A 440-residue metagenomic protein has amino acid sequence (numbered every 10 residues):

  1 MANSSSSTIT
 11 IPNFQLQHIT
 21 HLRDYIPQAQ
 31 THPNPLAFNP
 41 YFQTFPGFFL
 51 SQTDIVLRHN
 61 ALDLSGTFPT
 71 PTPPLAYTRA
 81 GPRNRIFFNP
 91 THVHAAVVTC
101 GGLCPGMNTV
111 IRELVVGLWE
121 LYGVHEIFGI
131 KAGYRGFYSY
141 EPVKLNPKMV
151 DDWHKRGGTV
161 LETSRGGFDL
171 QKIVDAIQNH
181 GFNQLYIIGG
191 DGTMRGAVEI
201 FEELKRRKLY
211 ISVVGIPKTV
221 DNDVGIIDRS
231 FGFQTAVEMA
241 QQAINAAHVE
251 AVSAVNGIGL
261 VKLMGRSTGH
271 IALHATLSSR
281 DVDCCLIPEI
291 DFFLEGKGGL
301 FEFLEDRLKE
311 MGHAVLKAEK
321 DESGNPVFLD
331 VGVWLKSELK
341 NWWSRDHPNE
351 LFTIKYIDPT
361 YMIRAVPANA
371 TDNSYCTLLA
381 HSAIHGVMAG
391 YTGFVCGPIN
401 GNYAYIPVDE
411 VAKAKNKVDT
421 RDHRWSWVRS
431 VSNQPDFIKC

Functional and structural regions predicted by a protein language model:
M1-V98, T109, E120-E126, A132-R135 (+9 more regions): N-terminal low-complexity/intrinsically disordered extensions
H94-C104, T159-E162, N183-G189, G215 (+1 more regions): Short glycine-rich or small-residue beta-strand-to-loop segments that form or flank ligand, phosphate, metal/Fe-S
C100-G102, G129-R135, R165-G166, G190-T193 (+4 more regions): Short, ordered loop/turn segments at secondary-structure junctions
C104-L114, F137-Y138, F168-I173, D191-E199 (+3 more regions): Short glycine/serine/threonine-rich phosphate/pyrophosphate-binding segments that cradle anionic phosphate groups
A176, I187-G189, R195-L204, K208-Y210 (+2 more regions): Accessory alpha-helical/coil subdomains and C-terminal extensions that flank or cap enzyme catalytic cores
L260-S267, D358-Y361, G397-A404, D409: A glycine-rich phosphate-binding loop feature that marks nucleotide/adenosyl-phosphate handling sites
H347-A365: Active-site pocket-lining segment
L378-T392: Internal hydrophobic alpha-helix adjacent to the cofactor/substrate pocket in enzyme cavities
